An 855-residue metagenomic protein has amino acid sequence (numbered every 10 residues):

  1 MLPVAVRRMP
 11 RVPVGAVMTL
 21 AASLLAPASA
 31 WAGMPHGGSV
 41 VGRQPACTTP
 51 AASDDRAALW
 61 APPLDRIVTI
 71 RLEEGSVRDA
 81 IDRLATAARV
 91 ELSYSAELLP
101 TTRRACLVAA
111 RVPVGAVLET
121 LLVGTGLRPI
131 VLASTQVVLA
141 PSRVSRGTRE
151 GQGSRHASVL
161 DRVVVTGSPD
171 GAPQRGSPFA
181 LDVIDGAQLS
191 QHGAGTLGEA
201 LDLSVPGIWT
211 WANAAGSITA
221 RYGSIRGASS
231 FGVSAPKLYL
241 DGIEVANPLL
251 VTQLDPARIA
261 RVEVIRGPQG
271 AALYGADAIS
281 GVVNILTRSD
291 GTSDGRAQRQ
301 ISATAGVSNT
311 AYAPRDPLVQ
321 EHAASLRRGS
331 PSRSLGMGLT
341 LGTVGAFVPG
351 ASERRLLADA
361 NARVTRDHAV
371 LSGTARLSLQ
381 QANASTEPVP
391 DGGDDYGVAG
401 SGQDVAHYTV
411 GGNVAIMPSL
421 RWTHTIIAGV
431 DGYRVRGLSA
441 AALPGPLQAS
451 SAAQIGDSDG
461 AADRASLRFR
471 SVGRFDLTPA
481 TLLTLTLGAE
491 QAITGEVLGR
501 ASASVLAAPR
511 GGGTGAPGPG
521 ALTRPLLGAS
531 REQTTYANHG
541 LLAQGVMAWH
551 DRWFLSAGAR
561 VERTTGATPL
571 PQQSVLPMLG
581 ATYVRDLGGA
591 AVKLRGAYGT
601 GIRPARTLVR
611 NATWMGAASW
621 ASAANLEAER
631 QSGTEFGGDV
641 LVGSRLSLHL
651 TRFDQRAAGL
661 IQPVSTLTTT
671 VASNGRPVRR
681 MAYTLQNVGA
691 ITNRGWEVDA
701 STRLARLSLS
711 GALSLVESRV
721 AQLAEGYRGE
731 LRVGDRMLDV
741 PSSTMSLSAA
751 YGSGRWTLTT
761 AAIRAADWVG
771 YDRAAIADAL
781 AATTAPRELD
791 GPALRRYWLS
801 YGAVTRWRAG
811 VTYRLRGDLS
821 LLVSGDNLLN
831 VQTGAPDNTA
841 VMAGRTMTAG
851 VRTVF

Functional and structural regions predicted by a protein language model:
G37-A57, I81, T125, S134 (+3 more regions): Short, acidic, small-residue-rich periplasmic hinge/interaction motif at the N-terminus of Gram-negative outer-membrane
V137-A140, T166-S168, A172, L181 (+2 more regions): Extracytoplasmic beta-strand/coil segments of soluble accessory domains associated with Gram-negative outer-membrane
E199, D241-G270, A276: Short acidic/polar hinge/loop motifs at secondary-structure boundaries that mediate gating or recognition
V344-H424, A428-R464, F475-T478, A492-T494 (+2 more regions): Flexible loop and strand-edge segments within Gram-negative outer membrane beta-barrel domains
Q381-N383, E387-G392, I493-G495, G588-G633 (+4 more regions): Surface-exposed extracellular loop regions of Gram-negative outer-membrane beta-barrel proteins, predominantly
R464-R470, S530, T534, G540-L542 (+4 more regions): Outer membrane beta-barrel strand-and-loop segments of large Gram-negative receptors, especially TonB-dependent
A548-F554, D654-R656, P677-A775: Gram-negative outer-membrane beta-barrel transporters
V592, S632, T702, L709 (+1 more regions): Conserved C-terminal beta-signal and adjacent last beta-strands/turns of outer-membrane beta-barrel proteins
